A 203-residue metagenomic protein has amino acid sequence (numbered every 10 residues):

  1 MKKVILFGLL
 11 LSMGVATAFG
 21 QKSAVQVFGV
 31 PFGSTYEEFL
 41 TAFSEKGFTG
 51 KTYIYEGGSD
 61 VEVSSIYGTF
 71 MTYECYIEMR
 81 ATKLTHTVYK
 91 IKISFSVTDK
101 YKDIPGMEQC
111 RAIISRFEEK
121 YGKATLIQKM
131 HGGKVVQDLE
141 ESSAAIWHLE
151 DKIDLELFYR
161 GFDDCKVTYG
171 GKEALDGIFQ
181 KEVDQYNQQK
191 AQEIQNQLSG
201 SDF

Functional and structural regions predicted by a protein language model:
V4-G14, A18: Sec-dependent N-terminal signal peptides
L11, F70, T82-L84, V136-D138 (+1 more regions): Sterically constrained small-residue positions within well-ordered secondary structures of folded domains
T17-F19, T82, T125: Intrinsic disorder/low-complexity segments
Q21-D60, F95-F203: Non-cytosolic coordination micro-motifs
E62-R111: Mid-chain, structured segments of secreted extracytoplasmic proteins
